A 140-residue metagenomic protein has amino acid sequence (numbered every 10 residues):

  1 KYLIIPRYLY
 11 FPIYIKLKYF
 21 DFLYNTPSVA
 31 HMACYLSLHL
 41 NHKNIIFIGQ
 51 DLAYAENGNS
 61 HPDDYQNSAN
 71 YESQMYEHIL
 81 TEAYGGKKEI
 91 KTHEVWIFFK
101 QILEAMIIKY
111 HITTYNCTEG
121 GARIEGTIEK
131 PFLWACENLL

Functional and structural regions predicted by a protein language model:
K1-L140: Metal-ion/cofactor- or nucleotide/acyl-coenzyme-handling active-site neighborhoods
